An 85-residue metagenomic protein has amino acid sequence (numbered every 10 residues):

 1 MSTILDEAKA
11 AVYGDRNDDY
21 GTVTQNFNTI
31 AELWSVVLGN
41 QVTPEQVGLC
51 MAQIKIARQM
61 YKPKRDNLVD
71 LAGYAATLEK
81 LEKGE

Functional and structural regions predicted by a protein language model:
M1-E85: Intrinsically disordered, low-complexity regulatory regions that flank transcription factor DNA-binding cores
